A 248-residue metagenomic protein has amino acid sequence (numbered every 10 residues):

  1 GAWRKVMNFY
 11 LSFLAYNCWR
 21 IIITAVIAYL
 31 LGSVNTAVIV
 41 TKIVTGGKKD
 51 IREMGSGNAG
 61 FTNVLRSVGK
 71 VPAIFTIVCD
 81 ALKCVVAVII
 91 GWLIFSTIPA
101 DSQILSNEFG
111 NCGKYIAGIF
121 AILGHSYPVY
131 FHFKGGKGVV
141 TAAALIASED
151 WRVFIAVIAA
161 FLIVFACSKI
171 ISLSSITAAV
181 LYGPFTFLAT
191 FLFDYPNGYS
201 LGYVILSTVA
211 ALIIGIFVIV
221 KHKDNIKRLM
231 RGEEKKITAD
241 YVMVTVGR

Functional and structural regions predicted by a protein language model:
G1-W19: Short, strongly hydrophobic alpha-helical membrane anchors
N8-F13, A100-I104, F191-G202: Membrane-interface helix termini and inter-helical loops of multi-pass transporters
C18, I22-V26, I74, K114-I119 (+4 more regions): Hydrophobic alpha-helical transmembrane segments
W19-T45: N-terminal signal-anchor transmembrane alpha helix
I39-P72, K227-R248: Cytosolic, membrane-interface loops and tails of multi-pass inner-membrane proteins
K49-N58, Y130-A143, I170-L181: Short, non-helical or kinked segments that cap or interrupt transmembrane helices
G60, R66-W92: Multi-pass membrane catalytic core of lipid/isoprenoid biosynthesis enzymes
L65-V68, G91-F95, F120, G138-S168 (+1 more regions): Interfacial segments of multi-pass membrane proteins
